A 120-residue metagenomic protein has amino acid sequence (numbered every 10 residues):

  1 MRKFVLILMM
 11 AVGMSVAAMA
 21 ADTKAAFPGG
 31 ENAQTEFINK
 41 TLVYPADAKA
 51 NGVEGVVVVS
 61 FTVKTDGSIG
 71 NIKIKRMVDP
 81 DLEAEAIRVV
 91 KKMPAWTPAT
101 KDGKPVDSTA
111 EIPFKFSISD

Functional and structural regions predicted by a protein language model:
R2-D120: Charge-biased low-complexity segments
